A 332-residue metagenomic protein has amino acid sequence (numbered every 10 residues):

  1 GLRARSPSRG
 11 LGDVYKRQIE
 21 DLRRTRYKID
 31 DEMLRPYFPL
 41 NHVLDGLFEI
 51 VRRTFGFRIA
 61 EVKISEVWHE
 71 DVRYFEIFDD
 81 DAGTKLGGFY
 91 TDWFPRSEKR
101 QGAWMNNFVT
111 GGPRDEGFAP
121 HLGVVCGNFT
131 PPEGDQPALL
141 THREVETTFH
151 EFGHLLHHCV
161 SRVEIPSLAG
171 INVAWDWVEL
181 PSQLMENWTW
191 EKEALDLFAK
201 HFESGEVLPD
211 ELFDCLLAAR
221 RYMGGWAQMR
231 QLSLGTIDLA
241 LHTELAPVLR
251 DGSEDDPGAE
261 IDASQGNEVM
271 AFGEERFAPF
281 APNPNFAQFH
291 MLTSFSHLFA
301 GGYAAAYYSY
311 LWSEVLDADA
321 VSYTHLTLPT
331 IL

Functional and structural regions predicted by a protein language model:
G1, R9, D13-P131, V178 (+4 more regions): Active-site-proximal, well-structured secondary-structure segments within enzyme catalytic domains
L2-A4, G10-Y15, T324-I331: Conserved small/polar residues in nucleotide/adenosyl-binding loops
V51, F152, S182, I237 (+1 more regions): Hydrophobic, well-ordered secondary-structure elements that form the walls of internal hydrophobic environments
P132-T147: Short pre-active-site segment immediately N-terminal to the catalytic Zn-binding motif
L140, H158-Q183: Post-HEXXH active-site segment of zinc metalloproteases
R143-H158: Active-site recognition of the HExxH zinc-binding catalytic motif
F149, W226-R230, L234, L239 (+2 more regions): C-terminal substrate/ligand-recognition segments
L239-G252, D256-A305: Secondary-shell segments that build the walls of catalytic and ion/ligand-binding clefts
